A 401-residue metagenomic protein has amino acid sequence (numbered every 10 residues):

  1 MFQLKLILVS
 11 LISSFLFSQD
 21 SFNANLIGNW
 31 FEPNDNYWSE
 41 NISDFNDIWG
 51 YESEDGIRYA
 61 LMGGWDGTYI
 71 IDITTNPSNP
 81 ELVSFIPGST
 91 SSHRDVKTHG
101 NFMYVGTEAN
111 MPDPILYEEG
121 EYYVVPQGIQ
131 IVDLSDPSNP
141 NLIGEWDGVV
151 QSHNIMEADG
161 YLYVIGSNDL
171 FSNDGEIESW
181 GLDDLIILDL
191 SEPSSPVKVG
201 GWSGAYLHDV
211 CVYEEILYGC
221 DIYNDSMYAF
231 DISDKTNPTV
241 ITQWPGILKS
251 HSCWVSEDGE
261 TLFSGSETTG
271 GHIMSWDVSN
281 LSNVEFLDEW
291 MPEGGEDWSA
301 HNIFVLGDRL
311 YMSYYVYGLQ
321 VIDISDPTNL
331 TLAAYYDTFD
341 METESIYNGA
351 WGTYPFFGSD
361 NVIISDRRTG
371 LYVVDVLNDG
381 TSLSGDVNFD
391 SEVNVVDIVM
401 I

Functional and structural regions predicted by a protein language model:
Q3-S18: Sec-dependent N-terminal signal peptides
L16, N34-N36, D397, I401: Single-residue recognition of alpha-helix boundary sites
Q19-T381: Feature marking well-ordered beta-strand scaffolds used for ligand recognition
G370, V387-I401: Alpha-helical segments with a strong preference for the paired helices of cellulosomal dockerin domains
L383-G385: Short structural boundary motif marking the start of a folded domain
